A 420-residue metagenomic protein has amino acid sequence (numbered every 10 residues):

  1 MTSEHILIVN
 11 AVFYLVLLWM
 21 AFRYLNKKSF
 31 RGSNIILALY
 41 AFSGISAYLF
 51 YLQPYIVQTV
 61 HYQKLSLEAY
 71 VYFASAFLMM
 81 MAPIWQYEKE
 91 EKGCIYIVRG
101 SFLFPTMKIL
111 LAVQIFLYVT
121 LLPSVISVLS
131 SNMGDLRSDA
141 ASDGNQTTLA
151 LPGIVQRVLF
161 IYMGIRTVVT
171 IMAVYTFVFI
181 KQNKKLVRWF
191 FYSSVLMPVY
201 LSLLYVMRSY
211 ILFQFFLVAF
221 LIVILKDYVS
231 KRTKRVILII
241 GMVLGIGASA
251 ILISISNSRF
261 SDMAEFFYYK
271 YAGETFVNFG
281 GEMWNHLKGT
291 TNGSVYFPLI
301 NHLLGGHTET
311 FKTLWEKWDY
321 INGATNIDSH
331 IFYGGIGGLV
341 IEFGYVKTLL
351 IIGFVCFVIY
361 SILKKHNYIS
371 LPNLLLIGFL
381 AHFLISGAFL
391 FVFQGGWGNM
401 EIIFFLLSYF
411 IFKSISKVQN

Functional and structural regions predicted by a protein language model:
M1-I97, S101, F190-S194, Q214-S256 (+1 more regions): N-terminal "leader" segments that precede or initiate the main folded domain
T2-E4, E88-Y228, G245-S258, I321 (+2 more regions): Membrane-embedded catalytic interface detector for glycan/lipid assembly enzymes
L7-Y24, Q53-P54, T106-L110, K185-F191 (+3 more regions): Hydrophobic alpha-helical transmembrane segments
Y14-Y24, T167-K181, L350-K365: Hydrophobic, aromatic-rich transmembrane alpha-helices and their immediate juxtamembrane boundary segments
K28-G44, Y118-L129, L303-F311: Alpha-helical transmembrane segments of integral membrane proteins, especially early/N-terminal helices
K28-S43, M107, K184-F191, H366-G378: Membrane-interfacial loop-to-transmembrane alpha-helix junctions, especially the N-terminal start
L136-Q156, I246-Y360: Small-residue-enriched transmembrane helix-hairpin modules in multi-pass membrane proteins
D328-N420: Hydrophobic alpha-helical segments
